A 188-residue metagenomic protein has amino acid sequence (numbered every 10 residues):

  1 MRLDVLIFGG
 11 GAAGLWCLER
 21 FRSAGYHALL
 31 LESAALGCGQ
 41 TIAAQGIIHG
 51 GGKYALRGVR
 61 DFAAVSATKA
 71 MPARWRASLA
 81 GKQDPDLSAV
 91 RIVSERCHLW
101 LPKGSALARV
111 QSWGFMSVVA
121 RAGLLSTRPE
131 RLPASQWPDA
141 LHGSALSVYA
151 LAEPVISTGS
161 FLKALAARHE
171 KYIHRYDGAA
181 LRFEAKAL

Functional and structural regions predicted by a protein language model:
M1-A13: Beta1/beta-strand and adjacent pyrophosphate-binding region of the FAD-binding site in flavoprotein oxidoreductases
R22-A43: Glycine-rich FAD pyrophosphate-binding loop
G46-Q136: Dinucleotide-binding Rossmann-like beta1-alpha1 core, especially the glycine-rich loop that anchors the ADP
S147-L188: Helical element adjacent to the flavin cofactor pocket in flavoenzyme catalytic cores
